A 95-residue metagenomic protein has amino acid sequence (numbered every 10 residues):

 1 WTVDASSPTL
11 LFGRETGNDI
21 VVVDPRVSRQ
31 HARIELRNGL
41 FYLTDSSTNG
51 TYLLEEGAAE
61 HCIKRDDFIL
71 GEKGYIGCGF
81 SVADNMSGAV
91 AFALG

Functional and structural regions predicted by a protein language model:
W1-T2, S81: Acidic, Ser/Thr/Pro-enriched low-complexity segments and adjacent helix/loop capping patches that create flexible
T2, H31-R33, Y42: Short, surface-exposed charged micro-motifs
S7-N38, A83, A89: Short, charged beta-strand/loop "edge" motif centered at a coil->beta-strand transition that forms conserved
G13, T44, L54: Residue-level detector of conserved, well-ordered beta-strand and adjacent loop positions that form binding/recognition
N18-D19, S28, L40-Y42, N49-Y52 (+2 more regions): Short, surface-exposed beta-strand-loop junctions and turns on beta-sheet-rich folds
I34, S47, L53-G95: C-terminal boundary/linker segments immediately following FHA domains
G39-L40, Y75: Generic structural signal for coil-to-beta-strand starts
